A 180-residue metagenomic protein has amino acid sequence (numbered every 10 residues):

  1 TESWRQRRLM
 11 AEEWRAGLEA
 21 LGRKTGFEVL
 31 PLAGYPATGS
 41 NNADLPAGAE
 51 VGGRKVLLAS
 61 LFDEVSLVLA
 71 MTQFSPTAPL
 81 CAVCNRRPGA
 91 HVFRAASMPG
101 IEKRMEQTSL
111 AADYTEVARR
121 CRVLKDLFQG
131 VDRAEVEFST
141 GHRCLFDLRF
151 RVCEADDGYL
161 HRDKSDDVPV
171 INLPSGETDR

Functional and structural regions predicted by a protein language model:
T1-R180: Active-site bordering "gate/hinge" segments that shape substrate access to catalytic or cofactor-binding pockets
